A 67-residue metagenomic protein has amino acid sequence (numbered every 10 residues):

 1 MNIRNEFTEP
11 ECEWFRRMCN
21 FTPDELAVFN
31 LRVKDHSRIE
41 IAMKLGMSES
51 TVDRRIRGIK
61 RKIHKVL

Functional and structural regions predicted by a protein language model:
I3-M18: Short, Lys/Arg-enriched N-terminal segment that forms or immediately precedes the first helix of a structured domain
M18-E25: Short helix-coil-helix linker/hinge
V28, I41-A42, V52: Hydrophobic positions on the alpha-helical face of helix-turn-helix-like DNA-binding modules
F29-D35: Short helix-to-turn junction characteristic of helix-turn-helix DNA-binding domains, especially the helix
R38: Helix-turn-helix DNA-binding elements, focusing on the entry/boundary residues of the two helices that contact DNA
R55-G58: Residues within the DNA-recognition helix of helix-turn-helix
K60-L67: Short, Lys/Arg-enriched C-terminal cap helix and immediately downstream tail that follows
